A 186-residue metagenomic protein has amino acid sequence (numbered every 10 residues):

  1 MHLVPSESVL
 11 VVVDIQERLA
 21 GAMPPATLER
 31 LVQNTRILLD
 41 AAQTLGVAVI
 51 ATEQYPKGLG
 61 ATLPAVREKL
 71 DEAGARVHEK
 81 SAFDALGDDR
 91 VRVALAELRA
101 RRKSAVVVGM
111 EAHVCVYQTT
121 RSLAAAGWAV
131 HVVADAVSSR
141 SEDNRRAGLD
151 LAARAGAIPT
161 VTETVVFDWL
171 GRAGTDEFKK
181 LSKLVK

Functional and structural regions predicted by a protein language model:
H2-V9, K57-K186: Active-site-adjacent betaalpha module
S6-L10, P24-I50: A short alpha/beta connector and helix-capping loop motif
D14: Residue(s) in the substrate-gating loop at a strand-loop-helix junction that position the organic substrate next
E17-A22: Short acidic, Gly/Ser-rich segments with clustered Asp/Glu that frequently serve as metal-coordination loops in enzyme
I50-A51, V106: Short glycine-rich phosphate-binding loop at a beta-alpha junction
Q54: Active-site anion-handling motifs in enzyme catalytic cores
